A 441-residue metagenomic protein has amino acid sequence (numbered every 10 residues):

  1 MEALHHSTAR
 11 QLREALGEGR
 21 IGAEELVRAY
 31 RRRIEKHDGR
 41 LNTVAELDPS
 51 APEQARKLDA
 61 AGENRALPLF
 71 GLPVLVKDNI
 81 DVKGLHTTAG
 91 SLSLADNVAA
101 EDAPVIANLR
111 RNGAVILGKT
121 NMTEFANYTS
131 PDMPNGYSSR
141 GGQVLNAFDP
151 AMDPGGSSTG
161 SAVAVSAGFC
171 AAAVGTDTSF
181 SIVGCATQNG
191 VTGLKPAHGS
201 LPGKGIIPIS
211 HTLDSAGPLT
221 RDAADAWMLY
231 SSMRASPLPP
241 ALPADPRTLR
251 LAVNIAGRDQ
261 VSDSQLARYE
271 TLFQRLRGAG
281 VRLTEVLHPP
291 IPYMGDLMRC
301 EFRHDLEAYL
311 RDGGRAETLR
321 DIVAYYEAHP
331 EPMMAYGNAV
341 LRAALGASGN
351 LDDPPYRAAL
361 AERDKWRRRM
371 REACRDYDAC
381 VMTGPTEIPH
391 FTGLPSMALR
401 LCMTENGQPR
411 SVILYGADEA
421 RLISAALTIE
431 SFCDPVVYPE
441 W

Functional and structural regions predicted by a protein language model:
M1-K57, G84, E270-V281, L345 (+3 more regions): An N-terminal boundary/leader segment
H5, V74, I80-H86, L213-S215 (+1 more regions): Gly/Ser-rich, acidic/histidine-flanked active-site/gating loops
E25-V27, S264-L287, E307-Y326, Y356-D378 (+1 more regions): Acyltransferase
Y30, A51, K77, L109 (+3 more regions): Conserved hydrophobic/aromatic pocket- or pore-lining residues that grip, position, or stack substrates in active sites
K36, R111, V115, S166-N254 (+3 more regions): Structural helix-boundary/capping segments
L69-A89, T248-A252, C300-E362, R400 (+1 more regions): Short helix-loop capping/hinge segments that flank enzyme active sites or metal/cofactor-binding pockets
L69-D214, N254-A256: Short glycine/serine-rich loop/turn segments
